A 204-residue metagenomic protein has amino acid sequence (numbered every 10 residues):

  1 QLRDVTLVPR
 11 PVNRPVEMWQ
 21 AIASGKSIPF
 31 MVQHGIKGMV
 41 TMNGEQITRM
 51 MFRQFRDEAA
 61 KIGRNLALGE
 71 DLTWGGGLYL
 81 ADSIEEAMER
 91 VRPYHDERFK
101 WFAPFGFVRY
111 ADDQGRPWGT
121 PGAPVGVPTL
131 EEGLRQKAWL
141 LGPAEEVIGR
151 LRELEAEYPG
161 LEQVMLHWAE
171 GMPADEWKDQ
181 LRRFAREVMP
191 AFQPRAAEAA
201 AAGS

Functional and structural regions predicted by a protein language model:
Q1-H34, R49, R53, I62: Internal, glycine-rich beta/alpha segment that forms the wall or movable "lid" of small-molecule/cofactor binding
Q1-L7, Q46-G160, Q193-S204: An alpha-helical appendage that flanks or caps ligand/catalytic pockets
M18, M31, F55, A87 (+3 more regions): Conserved, mostly hydrophobic/aromatic
M18-A21, I36-T41, E70-G76, E162-L166: Hydrophobic faces of well-ordered beta-strands that scaffold small-molecule active sites in alpha/beta enzyme cores
S24, G44, L78-L80, E170: Active-site-proximal loop/turn and secondary-structure-junction residues that shape catalytic pockets, frequently
I36-K37, L134-K137, M165-G171: Glycine- and acidic
M42-N43, M165-W177: Glycine-rich, proline-tolerant flexible connector loops at the mouths of alpha/beta enzymes
L80-E85, P173-R183: Short glycine/threonine-rich loop-to-helix capping motif typified by GTGT followed within a few residues by an Asp-Pro
